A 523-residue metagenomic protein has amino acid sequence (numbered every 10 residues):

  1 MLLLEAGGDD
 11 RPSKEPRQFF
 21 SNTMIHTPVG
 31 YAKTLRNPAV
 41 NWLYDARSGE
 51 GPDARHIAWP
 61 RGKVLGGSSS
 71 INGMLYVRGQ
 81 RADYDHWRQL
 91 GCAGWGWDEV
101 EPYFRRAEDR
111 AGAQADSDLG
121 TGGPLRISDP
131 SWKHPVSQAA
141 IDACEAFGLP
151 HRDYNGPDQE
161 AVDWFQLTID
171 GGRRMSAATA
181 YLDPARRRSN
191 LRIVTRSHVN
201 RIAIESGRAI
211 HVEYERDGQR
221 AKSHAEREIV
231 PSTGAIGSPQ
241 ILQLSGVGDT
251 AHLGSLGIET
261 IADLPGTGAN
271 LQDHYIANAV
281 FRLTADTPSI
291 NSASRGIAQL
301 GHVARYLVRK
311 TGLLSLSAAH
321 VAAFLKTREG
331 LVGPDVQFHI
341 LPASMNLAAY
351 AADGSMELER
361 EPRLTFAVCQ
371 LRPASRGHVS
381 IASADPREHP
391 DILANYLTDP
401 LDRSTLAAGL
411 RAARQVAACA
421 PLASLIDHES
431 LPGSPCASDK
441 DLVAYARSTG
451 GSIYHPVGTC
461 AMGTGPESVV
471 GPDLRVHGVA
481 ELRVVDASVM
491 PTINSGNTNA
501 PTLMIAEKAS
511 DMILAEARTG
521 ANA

Functional and structural regions predicted by a protein language model:
M1-A523: N-terminal redox-cofactor-binding region of secreted/periplasmic oxidoreductases
